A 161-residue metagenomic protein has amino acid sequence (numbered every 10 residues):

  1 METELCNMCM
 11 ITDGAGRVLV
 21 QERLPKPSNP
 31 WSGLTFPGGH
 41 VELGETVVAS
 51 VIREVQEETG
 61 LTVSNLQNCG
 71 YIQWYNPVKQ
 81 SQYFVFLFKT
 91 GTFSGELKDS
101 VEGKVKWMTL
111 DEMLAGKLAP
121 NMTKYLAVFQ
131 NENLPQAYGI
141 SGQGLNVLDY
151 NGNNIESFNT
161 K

Functional and structural regions predicted by a protein language model:
M1-V18, H40: Conserved N-terminal beta-strand and adjoining loop/helix that marks the start of the Nudix/MutT-like hydrolase domain
P27-S32, Q82-F84: A conserved beta-turn-beta hairpin within the catalytic core of GNAT-like acetyltransferases that forms part
G33-G38: Conserved acetyl-CoA binding element of GNAT-fold acetyltransferases
H40-S64, W74-Y125, N153-K161: Unchanged
Q130-K161: Charged phosphate-binding loop/patch that engages nucleotide di/tri-phosphates or the phosphate backbone of nucleic
